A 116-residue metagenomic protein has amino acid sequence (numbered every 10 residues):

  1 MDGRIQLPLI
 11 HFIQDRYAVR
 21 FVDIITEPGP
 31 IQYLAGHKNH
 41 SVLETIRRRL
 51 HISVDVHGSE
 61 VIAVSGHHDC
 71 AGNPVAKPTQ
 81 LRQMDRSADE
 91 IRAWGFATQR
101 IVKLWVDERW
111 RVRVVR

Functional and structural regions predicted by a protein language model:
M1-L9, D15-R20, P28-V42, I52-V61 (+1 more regions): Divalent-metal-activated hydrolytic enzyme cores
I24: Anionic-ligand anchoring segments at beta-strand to alpha-helix junctions in alpha/beta enzyme folds, i.e., glycine
V64: Divalent metal-coordination and catalytic microenvironments
H67-D69: Short, ordered loop/turn segments at secondary-structure junctions
